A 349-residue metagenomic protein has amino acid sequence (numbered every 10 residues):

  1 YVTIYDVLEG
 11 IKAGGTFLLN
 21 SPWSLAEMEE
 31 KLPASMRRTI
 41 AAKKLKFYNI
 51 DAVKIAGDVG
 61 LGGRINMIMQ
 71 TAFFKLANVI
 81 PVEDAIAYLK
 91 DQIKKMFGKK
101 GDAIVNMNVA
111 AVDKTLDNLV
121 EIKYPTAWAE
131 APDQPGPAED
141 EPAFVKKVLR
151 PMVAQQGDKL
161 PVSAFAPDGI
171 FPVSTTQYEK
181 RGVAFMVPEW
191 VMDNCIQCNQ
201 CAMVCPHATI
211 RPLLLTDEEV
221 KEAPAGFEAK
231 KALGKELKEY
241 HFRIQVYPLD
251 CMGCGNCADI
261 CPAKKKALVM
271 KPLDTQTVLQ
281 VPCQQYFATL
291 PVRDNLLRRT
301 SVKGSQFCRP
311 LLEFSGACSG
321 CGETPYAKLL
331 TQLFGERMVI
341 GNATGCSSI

Functional and structural regions predicted by a protein language model:
Y1-R150, P172, V220-A225: Active-site cofactor/cluster-binding pocket
A85-L89, G98-D250, A258-V339, T344-I349: Ferredoxin-type iron-sulfur electron-transfer modules and their immediate structural context
C254: Active-site substrate-binding loop specific to GH73 endo-beta-N-acetylglucosaminidase modules in bacterial autolysins
